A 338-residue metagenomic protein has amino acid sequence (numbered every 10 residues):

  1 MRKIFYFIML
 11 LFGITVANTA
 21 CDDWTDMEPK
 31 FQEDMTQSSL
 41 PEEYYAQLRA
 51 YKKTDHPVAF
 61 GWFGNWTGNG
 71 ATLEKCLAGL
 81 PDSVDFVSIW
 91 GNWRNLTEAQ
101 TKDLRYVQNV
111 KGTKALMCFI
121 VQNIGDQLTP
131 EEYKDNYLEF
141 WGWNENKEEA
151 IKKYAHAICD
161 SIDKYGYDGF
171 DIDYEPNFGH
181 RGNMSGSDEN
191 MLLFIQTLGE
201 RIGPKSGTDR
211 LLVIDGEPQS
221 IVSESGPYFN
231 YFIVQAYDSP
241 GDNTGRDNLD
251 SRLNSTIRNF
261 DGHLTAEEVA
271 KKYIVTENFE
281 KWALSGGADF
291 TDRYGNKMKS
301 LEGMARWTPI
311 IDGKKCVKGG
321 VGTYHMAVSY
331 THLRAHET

Functional and structural regions predicted by a protein language model:
M1-I4, G13-T54: Bacterial Sec-dependent N-terminal signal peptides
F12, T256, F260, T308-I311: Short, flexible helical or helix-coil boundary motifs
D26-E43, K272, F279-L284, A288-E302: Generic detector of solvent-exposed, compositionally biased contiguous segments
D55-N254, A270-G295, K318: Chitinase-like catalytic core of GlcNAc-active glycosidases
V107, A266, G313-K314: Short, conserved catalytic or adaptor-binding loops enriched in Gly and charged residues
K281, F290-Y330: Extracellular low-complexity, Gly/Ser/Thr-rich intrinsically disordered linkers and protease-sensitive activation/hinge
T331-T338: Conserved small/polar residues in nucleotide/adenosyl-binding loops
